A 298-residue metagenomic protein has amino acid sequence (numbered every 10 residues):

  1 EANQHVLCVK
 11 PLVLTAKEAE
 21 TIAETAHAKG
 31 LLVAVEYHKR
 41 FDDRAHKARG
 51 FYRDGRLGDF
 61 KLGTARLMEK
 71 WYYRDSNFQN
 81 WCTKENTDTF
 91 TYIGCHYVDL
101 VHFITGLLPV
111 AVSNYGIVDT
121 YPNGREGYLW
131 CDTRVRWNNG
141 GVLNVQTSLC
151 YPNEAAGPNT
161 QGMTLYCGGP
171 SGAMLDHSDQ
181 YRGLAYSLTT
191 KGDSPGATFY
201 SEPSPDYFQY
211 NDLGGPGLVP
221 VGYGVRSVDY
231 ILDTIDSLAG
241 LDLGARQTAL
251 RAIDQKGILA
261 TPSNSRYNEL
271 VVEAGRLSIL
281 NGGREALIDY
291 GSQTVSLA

Functional and structural regions predicted by a protein language model:
E1-R40, G55: Beta-strand-loop-alpha-helix segment that lines the small-molecule cofactor/substrate pocket of alpha/beta enzymes
Q4, K29-L32, D59-K61, N139-L143: Short, well-ordered coil/turn segments that N-cap beta-strands
A19, A45, Y97-V98, V228-L232 (+2 more regions): A general structural signal for well-ordered alpha-helical segments in protein cores
I22, A48, A274: Aromatic/hydrophobic pocket-lining residues that form π-stacking "cages" and hydrophobic walls in ligand
L31-L32, G58-L62, L277-A298: C-terminal capping/lid region of NAD(P)-dependent oxidoreductase domains
L32, K39-E126, C131-V135: Predominantly a Rossmann-like dinucleotide-binding segment in NAD(P)-dependent oxidoreductases
D99, F103-P195: Glycine-rich, aromatic-lined ligand/substrate-binding cores of catalytic and carbohydrate-binding domains
W137, G162-S263, L297-A298: C-terminal glycine/acidic-rich active-site capping loop/insertion
